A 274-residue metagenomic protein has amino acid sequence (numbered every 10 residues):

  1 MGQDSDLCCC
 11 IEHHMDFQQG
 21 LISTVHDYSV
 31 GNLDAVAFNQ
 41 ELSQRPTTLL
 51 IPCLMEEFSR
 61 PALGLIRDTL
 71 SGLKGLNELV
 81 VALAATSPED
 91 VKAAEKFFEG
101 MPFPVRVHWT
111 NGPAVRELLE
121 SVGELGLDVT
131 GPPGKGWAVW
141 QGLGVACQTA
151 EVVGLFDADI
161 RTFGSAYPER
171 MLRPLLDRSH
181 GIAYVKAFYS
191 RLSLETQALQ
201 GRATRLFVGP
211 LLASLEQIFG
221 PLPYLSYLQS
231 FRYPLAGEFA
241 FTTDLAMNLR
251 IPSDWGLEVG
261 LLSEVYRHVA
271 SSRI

Functional and structural regions predicted by a protein language model:
C10-S71: N-proximal low-complexity "stem/linker" segments adjacent to membrane-targeting elements
G75-S87, R106-G112: Short beta-strand/loop segment that forms part of the nucleotide-sugar
D90-T149: Active-site-proximal specificity loops/subdomain of glycosyltransferases
T149-R161: Short beta-strand-to-loop acidic/aromatic patch adjacent to the donor-nucleotide binding site
F163-Y189: Conserved donor-nucleotide/metal-binding helix-loop-beta segment in metal-dependent transferases, i.e., the alpha-helix
E195-R205, E216-E238: A recurrent flexible, glycine/aromatic-enriched loop bordering the glycosyltransferase active site that acts as
N248-S263: Donor nucleotide-sugar recognition loop
S263-I274: Catalytic donor-sugar/metal-binding loop of nucleotide-sugar-dependent glycosyltransferases
